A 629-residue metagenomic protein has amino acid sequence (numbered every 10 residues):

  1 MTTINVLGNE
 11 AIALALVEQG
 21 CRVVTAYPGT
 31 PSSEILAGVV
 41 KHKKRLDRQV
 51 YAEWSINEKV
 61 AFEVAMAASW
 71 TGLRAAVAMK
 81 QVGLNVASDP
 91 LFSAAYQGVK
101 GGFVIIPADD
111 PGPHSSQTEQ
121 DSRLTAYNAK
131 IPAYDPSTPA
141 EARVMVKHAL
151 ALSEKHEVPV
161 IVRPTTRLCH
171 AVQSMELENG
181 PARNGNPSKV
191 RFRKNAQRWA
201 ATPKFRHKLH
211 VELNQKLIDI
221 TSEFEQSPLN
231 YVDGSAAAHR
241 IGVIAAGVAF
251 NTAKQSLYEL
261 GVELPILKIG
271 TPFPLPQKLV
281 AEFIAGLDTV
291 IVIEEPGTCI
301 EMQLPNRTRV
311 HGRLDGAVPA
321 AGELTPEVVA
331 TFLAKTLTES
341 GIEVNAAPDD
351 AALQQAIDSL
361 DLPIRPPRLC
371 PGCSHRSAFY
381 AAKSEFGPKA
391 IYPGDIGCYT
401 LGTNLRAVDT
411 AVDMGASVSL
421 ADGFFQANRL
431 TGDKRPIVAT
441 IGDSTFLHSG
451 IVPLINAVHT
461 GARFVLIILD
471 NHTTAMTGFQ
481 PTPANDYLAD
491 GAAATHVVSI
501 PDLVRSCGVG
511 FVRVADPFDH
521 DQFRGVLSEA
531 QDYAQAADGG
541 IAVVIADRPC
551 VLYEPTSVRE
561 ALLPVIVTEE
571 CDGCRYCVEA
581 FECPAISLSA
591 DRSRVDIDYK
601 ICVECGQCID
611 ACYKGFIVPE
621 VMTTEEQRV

Functional and structural regions predicted by a protein language model:
M1-P139, R167, A236-A237, E263 (+2 more regions): Thiamine diphosphate
T2-N9, A13, P136-L369, S374-H375 (+3 more regions): Flexible, low-complexity linker and terminal segments
I35-G38, V64-M66, A87-L91, P113-S122 (+14 more regions): Short acidic, glycine/serine/threonine-rich loops at helix termini
V40-R45, Q255-I266, E385, D502-G508: Short helix-loop-beta junction
L46-S55, Q97-A108, V190-R191, H459-H472 (+1 more regions): A glycine-rich helix N-cap at a beta->alpha junction
D110-T165, A196-Q197, A201-K204, A356-I357 (+4 more regions): Conserved thiamine diphosphate
S115, T403-A542, V551-S557: Thiamine diphosphate
